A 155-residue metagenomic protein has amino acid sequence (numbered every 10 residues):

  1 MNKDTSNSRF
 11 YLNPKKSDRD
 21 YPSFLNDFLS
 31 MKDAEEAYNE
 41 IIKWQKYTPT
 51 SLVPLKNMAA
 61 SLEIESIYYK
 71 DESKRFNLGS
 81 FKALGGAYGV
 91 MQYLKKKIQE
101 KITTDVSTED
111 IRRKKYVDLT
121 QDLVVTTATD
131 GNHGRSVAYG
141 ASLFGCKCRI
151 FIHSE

Functional and structural regions predicted by a protein language model:
M1-E155: PLP-dependent amino-acid enzyme catalytic core
